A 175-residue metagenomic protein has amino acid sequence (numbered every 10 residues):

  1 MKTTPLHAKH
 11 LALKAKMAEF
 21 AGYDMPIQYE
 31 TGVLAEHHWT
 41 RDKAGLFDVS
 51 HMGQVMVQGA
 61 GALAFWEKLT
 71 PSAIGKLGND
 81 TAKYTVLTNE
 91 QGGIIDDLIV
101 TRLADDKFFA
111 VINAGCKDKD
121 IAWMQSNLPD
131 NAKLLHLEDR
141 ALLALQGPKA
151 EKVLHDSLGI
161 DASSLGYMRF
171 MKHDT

Functional and structural regions predicted by a protein language model:
M1-T175: Basic, glycine/lysine-rich polyanion-binding surfaces/domains
